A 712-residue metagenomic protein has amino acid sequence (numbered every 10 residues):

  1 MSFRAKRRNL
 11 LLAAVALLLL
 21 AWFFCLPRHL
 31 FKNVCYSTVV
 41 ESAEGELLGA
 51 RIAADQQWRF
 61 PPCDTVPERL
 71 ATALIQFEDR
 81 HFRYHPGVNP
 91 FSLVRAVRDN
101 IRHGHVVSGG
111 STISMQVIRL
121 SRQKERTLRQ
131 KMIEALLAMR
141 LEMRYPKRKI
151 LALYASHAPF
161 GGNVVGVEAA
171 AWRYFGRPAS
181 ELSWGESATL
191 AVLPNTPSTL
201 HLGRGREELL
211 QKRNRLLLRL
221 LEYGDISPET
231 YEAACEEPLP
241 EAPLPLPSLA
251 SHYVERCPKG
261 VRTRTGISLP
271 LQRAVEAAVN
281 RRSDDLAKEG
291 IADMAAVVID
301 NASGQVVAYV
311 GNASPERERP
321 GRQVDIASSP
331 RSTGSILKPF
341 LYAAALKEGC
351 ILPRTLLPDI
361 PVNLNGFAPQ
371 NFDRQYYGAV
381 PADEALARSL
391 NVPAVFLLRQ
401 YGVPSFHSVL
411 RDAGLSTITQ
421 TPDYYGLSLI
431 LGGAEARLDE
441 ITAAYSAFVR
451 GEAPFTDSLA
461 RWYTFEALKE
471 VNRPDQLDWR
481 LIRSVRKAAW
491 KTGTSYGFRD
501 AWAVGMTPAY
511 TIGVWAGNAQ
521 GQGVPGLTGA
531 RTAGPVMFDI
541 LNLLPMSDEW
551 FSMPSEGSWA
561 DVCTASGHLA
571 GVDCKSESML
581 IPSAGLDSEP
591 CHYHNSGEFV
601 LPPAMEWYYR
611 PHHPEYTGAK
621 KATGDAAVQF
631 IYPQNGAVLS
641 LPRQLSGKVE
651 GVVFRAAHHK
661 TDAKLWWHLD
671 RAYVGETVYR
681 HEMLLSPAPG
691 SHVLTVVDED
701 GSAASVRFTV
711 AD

Functional and structural regions predicted by a protein language model:
M1-K6, V15, I226, A488-D712: Soluble, non-transmembrane domains of envelope/secretory-pathway proteins that act on or interact with carbohydrate
S2-E289, N301, Q305-V307, N312 (+1 more regions): Juxtamembrane regions of bacterial inner-membrane/periplasmic proteins, predominantly the peptidoglycan biogenesis
C35-Y36, D293-A296, S484, R499-A501 (+1 more regions): Short loop/turn microsegments at loop-to-beta-strand junctions
V39, E46-F60, A169, S198-L202 (+7 more regions): Short pre-catalytic segments that frame enzyme active sites
G45, L74, V117, I150 (+15 more regions): Residue-level preference for non-acidic, small/hydrophobic
R102-R126, S180, P243-R256, I351-F406 (+2 more regions): Conserved catalytic neighborhood of penicillin-recognizing serine enzymes
R119, Q123, S156-N163, S180 (+12 more regions): Glycine-rich, acidic and aromatic/proline-enriched surface loops and short helix-turn segments that act as binding
T265-K288, V298-D300, Y309, R317-A327 (+1 more regions): A penicillin-recognizing enzyme superfamily signal
